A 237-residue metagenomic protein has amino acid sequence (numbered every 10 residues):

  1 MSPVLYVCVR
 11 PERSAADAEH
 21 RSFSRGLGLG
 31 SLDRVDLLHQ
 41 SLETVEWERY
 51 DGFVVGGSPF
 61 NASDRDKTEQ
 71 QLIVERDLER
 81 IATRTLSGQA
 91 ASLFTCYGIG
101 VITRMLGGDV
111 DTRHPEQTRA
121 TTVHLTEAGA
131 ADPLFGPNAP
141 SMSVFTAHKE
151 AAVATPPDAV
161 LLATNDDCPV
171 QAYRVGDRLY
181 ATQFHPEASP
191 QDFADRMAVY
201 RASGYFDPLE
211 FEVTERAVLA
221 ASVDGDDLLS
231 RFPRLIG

Functional and structural regions predicted by a protein language model:
M1-R76, Y205-G237: N-terminal beta1-alpha1 cap of cysteine-dependent amidohydrolase-like domains
Y6, V55, I81, L86-S87 (+1 more regions): Amide-donor transfer/coupling interface in amidating biosynthetic enzymes
V9, Y97, K149: Short strand-turn motif at the edge of the Rossmann-like AdoMet-binding core
A16-D17, S63-D66, T103-M105, P156 (+2 more regions): Short glycine-/acidic-enriched loop or helix-start segments at secondary-structure transitions that form or flank
S22-S24, E69-I73, D109-D111, A163 (+1 more regions): Glycine-rich, phosphate-binding/catalytic loops in enzymes
V35-H39, T112, T146: Short loop/edge segments at beta-strand edges and connector loops that shape dinucleotide/nucleotide cofactor-binding
H39-T44, T118, V153, P169-V170: A short acidic, often aromatic-flanked loop/helix-cap motif at beta-alpha or helix-coil junctions that lines enzyme
N61-A128: Cysteine-nucleophile active-site neighborhood
